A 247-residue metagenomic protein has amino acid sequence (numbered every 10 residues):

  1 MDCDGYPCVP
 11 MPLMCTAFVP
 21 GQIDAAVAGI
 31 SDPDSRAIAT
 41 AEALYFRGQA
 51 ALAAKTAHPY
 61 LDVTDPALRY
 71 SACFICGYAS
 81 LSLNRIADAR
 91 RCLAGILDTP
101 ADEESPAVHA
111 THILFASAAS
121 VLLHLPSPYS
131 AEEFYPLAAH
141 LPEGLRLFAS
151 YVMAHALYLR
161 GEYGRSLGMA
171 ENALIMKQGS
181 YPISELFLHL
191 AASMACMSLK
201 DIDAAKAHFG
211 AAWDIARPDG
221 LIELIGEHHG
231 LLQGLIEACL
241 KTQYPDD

Functional and structural regions predicted by a protein language model:
M1-A26, I202-D247: C-terminal non-catalytic interaction modules
D2-P12, D34-G48, L68-R85, V108-L125 (+3 more regions): Tandem amphipathic alpha-helical repeat scaffolds
D4-D24, E42-H58, L81-G95, S120-F134 (+2 more regions): Helix-turn-helix repeat elements of alpha-solenoid scaffolds
D24-S31, H58-R69, A94-A107, E133-R146 (+2 more regions): Solenoid-like repeat scaffolds
Q49, D65, R85, A101 (+4 more regions): Residue-level recognition of short, well-ordered coil/turn positions that link secondary-structure elements
I75, L81, R85, Y158-G230: DNA-contacting interfaces and partner/effector-binding or oligomerization modules in DNA-centric proteins
D88, P128, E133, R165 (+6 more regions): Generic preference for flexible, low-structure residues
